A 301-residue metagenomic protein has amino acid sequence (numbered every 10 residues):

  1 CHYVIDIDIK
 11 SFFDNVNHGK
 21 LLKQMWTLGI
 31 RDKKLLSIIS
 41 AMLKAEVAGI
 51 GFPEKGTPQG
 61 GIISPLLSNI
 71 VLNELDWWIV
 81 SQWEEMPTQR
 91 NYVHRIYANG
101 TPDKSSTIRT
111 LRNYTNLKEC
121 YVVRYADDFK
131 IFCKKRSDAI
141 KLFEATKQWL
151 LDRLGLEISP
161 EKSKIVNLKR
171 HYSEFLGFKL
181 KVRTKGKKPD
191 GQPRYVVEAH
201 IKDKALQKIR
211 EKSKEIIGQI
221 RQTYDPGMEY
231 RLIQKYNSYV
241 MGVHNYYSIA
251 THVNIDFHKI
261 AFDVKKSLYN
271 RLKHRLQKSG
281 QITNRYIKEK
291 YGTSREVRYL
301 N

Functional and structural regions predicted by a protein language model:
C1-P160, Y172: Conserved polymerase palm-domain catalytic core
K20-Q24, D128, E215-I216, Y239-V243: A general alpha-helix detector
L43, G227-Y246, F262-K266: Core structural elements
K44, G49, L154-D225, V240-M241: A conserved non-catalytic segment of reverse transcriptases and RNA-directed RNA polymerases corresponding to the late
E54-T57, I217-R231, H244-I255: Short, solvent-exposed helix-loop connector elements
L75, T146-K147, S213, Y236 (+1 more regions): Short amphipathic C-terminal alpha-helix that caps PH/PH-like domains
W83, I158, Y247-T251, L272-S279: Long, hydrophobic, amphipathic alpha-helical segments used as structural scaffolds
V253-N301: A terminal-accessory region detector
